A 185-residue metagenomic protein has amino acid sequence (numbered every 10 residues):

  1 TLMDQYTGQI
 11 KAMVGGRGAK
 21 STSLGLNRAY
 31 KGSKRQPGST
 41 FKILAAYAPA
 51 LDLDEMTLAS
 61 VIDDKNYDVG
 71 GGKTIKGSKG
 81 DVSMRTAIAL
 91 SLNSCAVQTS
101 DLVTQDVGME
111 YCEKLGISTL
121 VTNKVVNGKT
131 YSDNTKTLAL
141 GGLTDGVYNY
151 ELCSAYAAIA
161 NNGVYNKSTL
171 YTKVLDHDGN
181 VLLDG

Functional and structural regions predicted by a protein language model:
T1-R35, S60: Periplasmic/cell-envelope proteins involved in peptidoglycan metabolism and beta-lactam response
G8, R35-I62, A87, S154-I159: Active-site SXXK
Q9, A45, T57, S83 (+5 more regions): Extracytoplasmic/secreted proteins, especially bacterial periplasmic and envelope-associated proteins
G25-G32, G80-D81, A89-A96, Y131-G141 (+1 more regions): Flexible glycine/proline-enriched surface loops and loop-helix/loop-strand junctions
K31-K42, L140-V147: Gly/Ser-rich catalytic serine loop of serine hydrolases
E55-G108, Y165, H177-G185: Conserved catalytic neighborhood of penicillin-recognizing serine enzymes
V103-T122: Short, charged, amphipathic alpha-helices and their helix-cap/turn boundaries
T119-H177: Active-site-proximal helix/loop microenvironment of the serine DD-peptidase/beta-lactamase transpeptidase fold
